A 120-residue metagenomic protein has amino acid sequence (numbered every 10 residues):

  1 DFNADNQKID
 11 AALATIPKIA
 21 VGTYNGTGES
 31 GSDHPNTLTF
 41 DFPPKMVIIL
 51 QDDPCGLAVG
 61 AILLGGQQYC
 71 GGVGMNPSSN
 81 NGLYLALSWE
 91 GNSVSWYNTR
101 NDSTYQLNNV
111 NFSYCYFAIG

Functional and structural regions predicted by a protein language model:
D1-A4, A86-S88, Y97-N98: Beta-strand-rich, repetitive solenoid scaffolds
A4-S30: Glycine-rich, low-complexity segments
A20-P43, D52-A58: Surface-exposed ligand/attachment interfaces on beta-rich extracellular proteins
F40, A61-I62, N76-S95: Short, exposed beta-strand/loop patches in secreted or surface proteins that constitute
P43-I49, A118: Short, structured motif recognition centered on aromatic/hydrophobic residues
P54-G71: Short, surface-exposed beta-strand/strand-loop-strand elements in extracellular ectodomains
G91-Y105: Low-complexity, intrinsically disordered Gly/Pro/Thr-rich segments
D102-G120: Short, structured beta-strand segments at or near domain termini in extracellular proteins/domains
